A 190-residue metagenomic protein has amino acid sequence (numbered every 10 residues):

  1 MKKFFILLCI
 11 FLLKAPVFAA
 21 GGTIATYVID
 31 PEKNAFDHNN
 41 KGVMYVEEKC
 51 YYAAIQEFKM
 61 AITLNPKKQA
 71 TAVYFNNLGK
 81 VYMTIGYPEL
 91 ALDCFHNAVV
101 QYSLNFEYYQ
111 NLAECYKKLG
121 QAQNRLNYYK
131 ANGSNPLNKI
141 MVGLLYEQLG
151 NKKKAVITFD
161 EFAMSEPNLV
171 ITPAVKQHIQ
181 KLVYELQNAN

Functional and structural regions predicted by a protein language model:
E32, P66-Q69, S103, G133 (+1 more regions): Short coil turns that delineate tetratricopeptide repeat
D37, T71-Y74, Y108, N138 (+1 more regions): TPR alpha-solenoid repeat register
N40, N76-N77, N111, M141 (+1 more regions): Canonical tetratricopeptide repeat
E47-E48, T84, K118-L119, Q148 (+2 more regions): Register position in tetratricopeptide repeats
